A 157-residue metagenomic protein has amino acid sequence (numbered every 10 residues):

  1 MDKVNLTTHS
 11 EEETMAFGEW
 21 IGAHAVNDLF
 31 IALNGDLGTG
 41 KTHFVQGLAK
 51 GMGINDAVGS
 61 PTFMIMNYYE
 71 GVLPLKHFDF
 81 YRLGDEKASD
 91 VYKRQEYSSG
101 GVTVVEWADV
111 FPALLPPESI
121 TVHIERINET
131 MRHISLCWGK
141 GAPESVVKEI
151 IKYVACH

Functional and structural regions predicted by a protein language model:
M1-W20: N-terminal pre-Walker A segment at the start of P-loop NTPase domains
I31-L33: Hydrophobic anchor at the beta1->P-loop junction of P-loop NTPases
L37: The conserved Walker
K41: Conserved lysine of the Walker
I54-Y69, F80: Short beta-strand-centered segment that lines the nucleotide-binding/catalytic pocket of NTP-utilizing
V91-Q95: Conserved small/polar residues in nucleotide/adenosyl-binding loops
S99-H157: Replace "adjacent to P-loop NTPase cores in ATP/GTP-dependent enzymes" with "adjacent to NTP-binding cores
